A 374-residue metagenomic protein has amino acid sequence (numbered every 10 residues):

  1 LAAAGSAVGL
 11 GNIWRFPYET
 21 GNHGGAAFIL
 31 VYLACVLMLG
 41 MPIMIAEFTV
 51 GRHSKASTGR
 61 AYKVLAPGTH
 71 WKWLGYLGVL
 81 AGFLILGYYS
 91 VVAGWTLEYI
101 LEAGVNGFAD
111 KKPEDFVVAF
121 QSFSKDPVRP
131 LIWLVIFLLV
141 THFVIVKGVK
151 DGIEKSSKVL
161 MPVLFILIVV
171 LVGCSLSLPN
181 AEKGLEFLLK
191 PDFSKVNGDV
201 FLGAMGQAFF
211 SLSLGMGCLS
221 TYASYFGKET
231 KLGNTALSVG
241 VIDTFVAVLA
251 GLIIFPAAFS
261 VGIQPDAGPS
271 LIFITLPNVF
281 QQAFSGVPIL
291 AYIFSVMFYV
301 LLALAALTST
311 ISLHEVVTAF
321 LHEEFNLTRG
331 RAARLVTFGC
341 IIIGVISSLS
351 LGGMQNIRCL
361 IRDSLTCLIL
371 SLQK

Functional and structural regions predicted by a protein language model:
L1-A4, V31-A66, S90, V261-Q264: Juxtamembrane transmembrane-helix boundary signature
L1-L33, K183, S220-A223, N234-L237 (+1 more regions): Transmembrane helix-boundary motif of multi-pass solute transporters/channels
Y18-H23, H53-L77, S90-K150, N180-L202 (+3 more regions): Inter-helical loop and helix-membrane interface segments of multi-pass membrane transporters/permeases
Y32-M41, G78-G104, W133-V146, P162-S175 (+3 more regions): Hydrophobic core segments of alpha-helical transmembrane domains in multi-pass membrane transport and ion-translocation
R60, A93-K125, F226-E229, N234 (+3 more regions): Helix-loop-helix connectors at the membrane interface of multi-pass transporters/channels
L131-D151, S213-K228, A303-A319: Transmembrane alpha-helical segments in integral membrane proteins
L131-I132, I242-V248, A291-S295, L304-L307 (+1 more regions): Loop-to-transmembrane helix boundary motifs in multi-pass membrane proteins
E154, K158-L307, R331-A332: Membrane-embedded translocation segments of transport machinery
